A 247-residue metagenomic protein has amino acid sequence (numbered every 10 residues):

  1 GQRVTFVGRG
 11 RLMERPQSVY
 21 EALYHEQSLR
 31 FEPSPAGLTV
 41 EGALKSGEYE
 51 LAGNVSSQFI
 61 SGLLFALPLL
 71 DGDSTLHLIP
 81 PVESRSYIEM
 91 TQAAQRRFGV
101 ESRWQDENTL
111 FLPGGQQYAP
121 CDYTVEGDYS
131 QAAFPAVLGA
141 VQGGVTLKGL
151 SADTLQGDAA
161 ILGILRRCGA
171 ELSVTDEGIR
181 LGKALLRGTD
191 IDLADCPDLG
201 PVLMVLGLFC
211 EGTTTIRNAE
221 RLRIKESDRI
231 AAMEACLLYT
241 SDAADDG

Functional and structural regions predicted by a protein language model:
G1-D242, G247: Short, structured segments at the rim of ligand-binding sites
